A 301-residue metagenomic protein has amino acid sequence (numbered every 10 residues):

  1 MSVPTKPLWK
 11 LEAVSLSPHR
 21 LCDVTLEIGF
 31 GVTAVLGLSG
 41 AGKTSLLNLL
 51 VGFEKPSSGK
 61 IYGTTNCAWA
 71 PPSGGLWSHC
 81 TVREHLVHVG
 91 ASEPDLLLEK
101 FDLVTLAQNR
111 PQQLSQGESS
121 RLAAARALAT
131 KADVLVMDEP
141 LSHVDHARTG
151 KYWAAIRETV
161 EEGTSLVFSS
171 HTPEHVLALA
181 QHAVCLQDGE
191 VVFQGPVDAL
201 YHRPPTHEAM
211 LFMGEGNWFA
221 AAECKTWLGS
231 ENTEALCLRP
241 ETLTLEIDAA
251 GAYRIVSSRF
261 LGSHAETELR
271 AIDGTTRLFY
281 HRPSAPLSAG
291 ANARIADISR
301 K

Functional and structural regions predicted by a protein language model:
P18-L21, I28, A34, G229-K301: Non-catalytic connector elements of ABC transporters
V51: Helix-to-loop junction immediately C-terminal to a conserved catalytic motif
E93-L106, Q112: Conserved ABC ATPase "signature" region
R110-L114, E118: Conserved ABC ATPase signature
L135-E139: Catalytic Walker B motif of ABC-type/P-loop ATPase nucleotide-binding domains
D188-G189: Conserved ABC ATPase "signature" C-loop
Q194-G195, R203: ABC ATPase "signature
